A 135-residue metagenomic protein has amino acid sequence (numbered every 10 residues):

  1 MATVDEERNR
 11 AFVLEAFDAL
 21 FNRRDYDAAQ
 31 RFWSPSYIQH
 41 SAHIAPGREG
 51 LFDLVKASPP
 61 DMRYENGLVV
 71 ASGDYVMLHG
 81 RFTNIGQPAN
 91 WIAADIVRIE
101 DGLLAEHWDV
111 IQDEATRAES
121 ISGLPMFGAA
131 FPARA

Functional and structural regions predicted by a protein language model:
M1-A135: C-terminal and inter-domain tail/linker signature
